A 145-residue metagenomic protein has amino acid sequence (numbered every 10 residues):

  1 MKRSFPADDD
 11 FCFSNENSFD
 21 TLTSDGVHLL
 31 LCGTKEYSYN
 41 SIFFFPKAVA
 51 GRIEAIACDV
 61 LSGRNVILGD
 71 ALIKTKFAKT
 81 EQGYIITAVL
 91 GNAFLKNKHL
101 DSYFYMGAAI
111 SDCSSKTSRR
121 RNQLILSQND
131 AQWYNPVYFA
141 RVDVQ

Functional and structural regions predicted by a protein language model:
M1-Q145: Structural preference for beta-rich elements and adjacent junctions enriched in aromatics
